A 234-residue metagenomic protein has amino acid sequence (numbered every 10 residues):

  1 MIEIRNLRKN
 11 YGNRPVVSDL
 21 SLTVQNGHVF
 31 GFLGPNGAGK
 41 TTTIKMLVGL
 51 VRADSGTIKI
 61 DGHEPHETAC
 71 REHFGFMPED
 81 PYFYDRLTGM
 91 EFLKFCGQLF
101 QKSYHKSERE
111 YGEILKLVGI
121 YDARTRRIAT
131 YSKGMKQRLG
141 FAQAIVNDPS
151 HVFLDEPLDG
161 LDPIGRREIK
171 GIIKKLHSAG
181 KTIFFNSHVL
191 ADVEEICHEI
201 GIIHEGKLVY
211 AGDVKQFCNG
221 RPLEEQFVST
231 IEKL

Functional and structural regions predicted by a protein language model:
I2, K9-F185, L190-H204, L208-Y210: ABC transporter nucleotide-binding domains
K207-V228: Conserved beta-strand-loop-alpha-helix hinge in the C-terminal portion of ABC ATPase nucleotide-binding domains
E232-L234: Generic C-terminal helix-cap and adjacent flexible tail
